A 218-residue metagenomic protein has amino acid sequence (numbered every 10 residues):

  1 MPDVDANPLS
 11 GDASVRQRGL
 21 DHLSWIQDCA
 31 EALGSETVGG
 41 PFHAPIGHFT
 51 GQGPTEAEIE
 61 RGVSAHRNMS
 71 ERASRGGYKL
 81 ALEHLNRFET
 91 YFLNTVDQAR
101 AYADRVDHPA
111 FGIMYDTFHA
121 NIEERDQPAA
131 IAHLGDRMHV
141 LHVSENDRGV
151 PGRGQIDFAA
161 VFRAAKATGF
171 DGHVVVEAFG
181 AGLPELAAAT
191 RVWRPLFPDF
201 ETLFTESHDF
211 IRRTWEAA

Functional and structural regions predicted by a protein language model:
M1-P2, P45, E71-R75, R137 (+2 more regions): Short, flexible segments with low predicted structural confidence
P2-V4, F42-I46, H84-F88, T117-H119 (+2 more regions): Active-site-proximal loop/turn and secondary-structure-junction residues that shape catalytic pockets, frequently
V4-L9, P184: Short active-site-adjacent helix-start/loop capping segments
P8-G112, R194-T202, E206: Active-site acidic/histidine proton-transfer and metal-coordination neighborhood in alpha/beta enzyme cores
G34-E36, L93-F111, Y115, N121-A218: Histidine-acidic metal/acid-base catalytic patches
